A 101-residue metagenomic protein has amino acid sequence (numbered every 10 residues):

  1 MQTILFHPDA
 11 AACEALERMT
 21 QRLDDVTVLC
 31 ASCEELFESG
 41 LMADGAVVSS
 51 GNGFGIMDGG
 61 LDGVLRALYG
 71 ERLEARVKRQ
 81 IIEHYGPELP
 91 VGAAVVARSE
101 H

Functional and structural regions predicted by a protein language model:
M1-H101: Macrodomain-like recognition of ADP-ribose-binding/processing modules
